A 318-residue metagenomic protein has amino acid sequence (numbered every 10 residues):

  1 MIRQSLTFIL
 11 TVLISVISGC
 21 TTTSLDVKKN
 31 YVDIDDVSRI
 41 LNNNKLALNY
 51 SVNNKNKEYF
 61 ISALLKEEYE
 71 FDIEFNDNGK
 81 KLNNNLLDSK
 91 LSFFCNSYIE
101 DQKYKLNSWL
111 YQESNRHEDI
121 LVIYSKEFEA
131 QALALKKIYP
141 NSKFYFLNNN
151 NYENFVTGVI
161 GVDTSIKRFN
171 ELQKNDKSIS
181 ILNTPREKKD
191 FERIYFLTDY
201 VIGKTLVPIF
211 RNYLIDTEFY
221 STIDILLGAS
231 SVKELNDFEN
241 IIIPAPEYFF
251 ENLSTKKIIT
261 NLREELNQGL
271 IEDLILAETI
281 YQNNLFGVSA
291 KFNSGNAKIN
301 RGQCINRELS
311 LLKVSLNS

Functional and structural regions predicted by a protein language model:
I2-L13, G19-S318: Extracytosolic ligand-binding ectodomains
